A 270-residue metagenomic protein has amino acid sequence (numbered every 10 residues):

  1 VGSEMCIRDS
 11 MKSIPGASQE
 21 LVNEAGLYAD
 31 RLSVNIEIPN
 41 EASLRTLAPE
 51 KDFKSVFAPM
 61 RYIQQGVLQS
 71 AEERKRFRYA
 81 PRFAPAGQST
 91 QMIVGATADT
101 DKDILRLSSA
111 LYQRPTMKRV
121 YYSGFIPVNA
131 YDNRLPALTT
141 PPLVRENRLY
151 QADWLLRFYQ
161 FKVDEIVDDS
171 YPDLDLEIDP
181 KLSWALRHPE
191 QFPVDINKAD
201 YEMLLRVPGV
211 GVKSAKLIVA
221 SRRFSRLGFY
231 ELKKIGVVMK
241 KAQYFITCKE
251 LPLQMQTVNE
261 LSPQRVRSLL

Functional and structural regions predicted by a protein language model:
V1-I7: Short, small-residue-biased leader/transition segments that mark boundaries at the very start of proteins
R8-A25, A29-R31, I36-P39, V94-D103: Canonical radical SAM enzyme core domain
M11-G16, V67-D101, S123-A130, R134-L143: Conserved strand-turn element in the central/C-terminal portion of the radical SAM core barrel that lines
N23-G66, E73, F77, P81-F83 (+3 more regions): Alpha/beta enzyme core
M60-I63, A98-S109, Q113-P180: A structural motif corresponding to the C-terminal lobe/cap of the Radical SAM core domain
D173-M203, F229-L270: C-terminal extensions
S221-R222: Residue-level signature of tetratricopeptide-repeat
